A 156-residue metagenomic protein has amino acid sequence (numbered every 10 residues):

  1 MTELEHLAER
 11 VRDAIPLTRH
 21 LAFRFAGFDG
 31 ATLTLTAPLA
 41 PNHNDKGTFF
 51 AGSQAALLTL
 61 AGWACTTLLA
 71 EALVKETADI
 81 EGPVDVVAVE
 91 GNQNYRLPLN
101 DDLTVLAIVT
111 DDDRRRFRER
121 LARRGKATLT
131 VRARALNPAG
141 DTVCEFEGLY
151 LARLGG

Functional and structural regions predicted by a protein language model:
M1-P16: Extreme N-terminal tail/first-helix region
L17, A31, D85-V87, D101 (+1 more regions): Residue-level preference for beta-strand/loop junctions
L17-F49: Catalytic strand-loop segment that frames the active site of acyl-thioester-processing enzymes
R19-F23, V89-Y95, R116-R118: Short structured motifs
L33-L35, V89-G91, V105, L129-V131 (+1 more regions): Hydrophobic residues positioned within well-ordered beta-strands of beta-sheet architectures
P38-A78, G82-D85: Hot-dog-fold acyl-thioester-processing enzymes
C65-D112: Hydrophobic beta-strand-centered segment that forms part of the acyl-chain substrate-binding groove
P98-N100, T110-G156: HotDog/MaoC-like acyl-thioester-processing domains
